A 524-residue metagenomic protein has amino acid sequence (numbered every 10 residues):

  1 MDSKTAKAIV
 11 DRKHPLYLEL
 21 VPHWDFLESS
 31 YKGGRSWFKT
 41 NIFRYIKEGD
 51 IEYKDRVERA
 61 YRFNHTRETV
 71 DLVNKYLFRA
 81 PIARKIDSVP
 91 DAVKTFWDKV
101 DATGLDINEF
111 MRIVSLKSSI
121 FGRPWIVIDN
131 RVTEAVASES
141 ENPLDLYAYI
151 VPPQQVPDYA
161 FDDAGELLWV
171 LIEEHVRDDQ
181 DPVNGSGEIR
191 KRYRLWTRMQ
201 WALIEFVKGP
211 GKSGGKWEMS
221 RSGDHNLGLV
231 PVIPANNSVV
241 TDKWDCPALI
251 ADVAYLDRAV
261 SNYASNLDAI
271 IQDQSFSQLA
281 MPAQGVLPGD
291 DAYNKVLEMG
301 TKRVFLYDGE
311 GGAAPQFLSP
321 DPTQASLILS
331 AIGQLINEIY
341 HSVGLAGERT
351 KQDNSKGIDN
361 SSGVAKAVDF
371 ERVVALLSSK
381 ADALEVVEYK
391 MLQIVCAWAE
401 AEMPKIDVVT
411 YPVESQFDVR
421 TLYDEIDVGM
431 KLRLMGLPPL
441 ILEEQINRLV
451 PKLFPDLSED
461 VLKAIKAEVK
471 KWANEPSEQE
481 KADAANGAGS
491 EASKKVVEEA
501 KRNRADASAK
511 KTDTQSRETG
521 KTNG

Functional and structural regions predicted by a protein language model:
M1-D2, A6, K13, E19 (+11 more regions): Alpha-helical structural motif
M1-F38, I204-D245: N-terminal start-of-domain structural block
M1-I150, N486-A488, K494-V497, K501-G524: Extended, helix-rich architectural segments
D71, S115-P124, A254-I270, R448: Short, hydrophobic/amphipathic alpha-helical patches that form generic packing surfaces within helical domains
A92, A102-F110, S118, D252 (+3 more regions): Short amphipathic alpha-helical segments
S115-D242: Extended, regular secondary-structure scaffolds
G215-A365: Extended, charged amphipathic alpha-helical segments
L297-A313, L327, Q334-G524: C-terminal helix-loop subdomains that flank or include functional centers
